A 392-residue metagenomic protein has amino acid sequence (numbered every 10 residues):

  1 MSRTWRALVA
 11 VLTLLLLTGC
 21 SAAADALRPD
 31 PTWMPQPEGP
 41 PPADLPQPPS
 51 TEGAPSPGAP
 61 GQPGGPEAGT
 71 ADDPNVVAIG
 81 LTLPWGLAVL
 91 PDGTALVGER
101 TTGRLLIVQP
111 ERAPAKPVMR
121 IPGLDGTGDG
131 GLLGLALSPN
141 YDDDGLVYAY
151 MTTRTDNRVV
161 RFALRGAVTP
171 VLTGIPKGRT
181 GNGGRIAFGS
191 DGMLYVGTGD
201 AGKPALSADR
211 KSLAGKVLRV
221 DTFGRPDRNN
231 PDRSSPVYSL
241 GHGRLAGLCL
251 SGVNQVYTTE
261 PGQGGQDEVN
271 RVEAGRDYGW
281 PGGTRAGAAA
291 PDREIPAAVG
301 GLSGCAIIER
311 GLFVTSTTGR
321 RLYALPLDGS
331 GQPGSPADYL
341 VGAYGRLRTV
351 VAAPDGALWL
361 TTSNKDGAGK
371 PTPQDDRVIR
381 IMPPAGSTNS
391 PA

Functional and structural regions predicted by a protein language model:
S2-A7, S21-G202, Q255-P261, A298-G329 (+3 more regions): Acidic, Gly/Ser/Thr-rich repeat motifs that build Ca2+-stabilized beta-propeller blades
L8-L14: Sec-dependent N-terminal signal peptides
L16-G19: C-terminal motif of bacterial Sec signal peptides marking the signal peptidase cleavage site
K116-G128, V168-N182, V220-L240, A274-A298 (+1 more regions): Surface-exposed loop and turn segments in beta-propeller and other repeat-based domains that flank or scaffold
T152-R154, V256, Q263-D267, R271-D277: Short edge-strand/loop segments of extracellular domains
G199-K203, N230-R233: Flexible glycine/proline-enriched surface loops and loop-helix/loop-strand junctions
V237-G264: Repeat-solenoid scaffold signature
